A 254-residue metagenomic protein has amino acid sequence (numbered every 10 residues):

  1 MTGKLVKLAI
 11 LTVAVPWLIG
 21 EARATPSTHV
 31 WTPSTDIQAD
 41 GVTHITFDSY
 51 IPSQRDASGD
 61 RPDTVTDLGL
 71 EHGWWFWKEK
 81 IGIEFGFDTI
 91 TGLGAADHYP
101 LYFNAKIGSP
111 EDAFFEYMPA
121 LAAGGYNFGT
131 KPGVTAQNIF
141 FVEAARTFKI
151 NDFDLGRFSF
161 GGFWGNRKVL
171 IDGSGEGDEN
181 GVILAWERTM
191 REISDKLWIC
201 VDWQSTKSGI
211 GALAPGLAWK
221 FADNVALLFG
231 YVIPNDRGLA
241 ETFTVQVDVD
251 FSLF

Functional and structural regions predicted by a protein language model:
M1-W31, F254: Cleavable N-terminal export/targeting peptides
R23-D152, W164-K168, V182-L197, D202-Q204 (+3 more regions): Transmembrane beta-barrel domains of Gram-negative outer membranes and organellar outer membranes
L155-G161: Alpha-helical interaction elements
F221-N224: Sequence/structural signature of beta-propeller domains
